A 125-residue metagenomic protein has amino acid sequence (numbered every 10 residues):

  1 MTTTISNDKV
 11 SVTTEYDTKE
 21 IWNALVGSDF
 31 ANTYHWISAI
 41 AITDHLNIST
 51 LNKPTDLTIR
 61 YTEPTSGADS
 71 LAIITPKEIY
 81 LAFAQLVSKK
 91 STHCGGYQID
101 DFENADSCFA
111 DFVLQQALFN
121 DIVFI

Functional and structural regions predicted by a protein language model:
M1-P64: Long, contiguous N-terminal structural blocks used for assembly/anchoring
T13-Y16, I74, Y97, A105: Short coil/turn linker and secondary-structure boundary residues
T18, P76-Y80, S107-D111: Alpha-helix initiation and N-capping motif
A24, H45, E78, A82-L86 (+1 more regions): Charge-rich, solvent-exposed alpha-helical interaction surfaces
S28-N32, D44, F83-C94, D121: Short, flexible helical or helix-coil boundary motifs
T62-S66, D121-I122: Generic structural motif
S66-D69, I74-Q98: Acidic, low-complexity, intrinsically disordered interaction modules
D101-F124: Short, compact, well-ordered microdomains
